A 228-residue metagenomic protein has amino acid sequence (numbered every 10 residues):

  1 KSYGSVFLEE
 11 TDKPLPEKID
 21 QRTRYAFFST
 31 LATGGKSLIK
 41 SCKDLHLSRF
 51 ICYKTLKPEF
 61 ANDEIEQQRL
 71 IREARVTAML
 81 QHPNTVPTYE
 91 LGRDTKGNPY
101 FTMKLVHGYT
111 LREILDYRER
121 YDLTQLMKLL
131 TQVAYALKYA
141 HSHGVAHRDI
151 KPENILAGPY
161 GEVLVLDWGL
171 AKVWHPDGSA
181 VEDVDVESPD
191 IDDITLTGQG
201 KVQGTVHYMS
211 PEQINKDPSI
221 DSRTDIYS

Functional and structural regions predicted by a protein language model:
K1-T30, S179-G200: Short N-terminal regulatory/linker segments that flank and modulate the kinase catalytic core
F28-G34, I39: Protein kinase glycine-rich loop
K57-M79: AlphaC helix of the eukaryotic protein kinase fold
E90-G92: A short, aromatic-enriched beta-strand patch in the conserved N-lobe beta-sheet of the protein kinase catalytic domain
K96-T110: Conserved short submotifs of the Hanks-type protein kinase catalytic core that shape the nucleotide-binding pocket
L111-Y121: AlphaC helix of the protein kinase catalytic domain
L129-L130: Activation segment signature within eukaryotic-like protein kinase domains
Y135-V145: Protein kinase catalytic-loop region centered on the HRD/HxD motif
